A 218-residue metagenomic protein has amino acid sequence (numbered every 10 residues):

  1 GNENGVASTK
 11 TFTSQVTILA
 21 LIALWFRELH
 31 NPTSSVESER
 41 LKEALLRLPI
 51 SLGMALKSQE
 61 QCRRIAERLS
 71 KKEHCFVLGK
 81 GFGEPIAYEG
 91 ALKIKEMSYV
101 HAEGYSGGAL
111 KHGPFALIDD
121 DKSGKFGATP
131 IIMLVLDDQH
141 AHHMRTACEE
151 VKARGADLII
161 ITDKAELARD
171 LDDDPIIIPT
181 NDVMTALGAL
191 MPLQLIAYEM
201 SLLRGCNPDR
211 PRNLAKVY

Functional and structural regions predicted by a protein language model:
G1-Y218: A SIS-like phosphosugar-recognition module
